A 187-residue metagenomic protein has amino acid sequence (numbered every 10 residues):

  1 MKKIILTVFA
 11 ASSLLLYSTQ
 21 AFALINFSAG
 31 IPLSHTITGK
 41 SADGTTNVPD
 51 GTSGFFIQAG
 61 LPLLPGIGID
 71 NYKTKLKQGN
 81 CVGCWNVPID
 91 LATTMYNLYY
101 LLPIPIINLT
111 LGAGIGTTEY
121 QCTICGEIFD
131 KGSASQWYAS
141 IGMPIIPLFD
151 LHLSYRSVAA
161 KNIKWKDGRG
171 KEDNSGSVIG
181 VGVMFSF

Functional and structural regions predicted by a protein language model:
M1-N26: Cleavable N-terminal export/targeting peptides
A23-H35, P65: Transmembrane beta-strand segments of Gram-negative outer membrane beta-barrel proteins
I31, F55-S135, M143-I145, F149-L151 (+1 more regions): Gram-negative (and chloroplast) outer-membrane scaffold detector with strong preference for beta-barrel transmembrane
S34-F55, F129-G132, K161: Surface-exposed strand-loop-strand hairpins of Gram-negative outer-membrane beta-barrel proteins
S41-D43, G79-G83, T123, I163-D167: Outer-membrane beta-barrel and related beta-rich outer-membrane complex signature in Gram-negative bacteria
T118, V158-A160: Short coil/turn motifs at secondary-structure junctions
R169-S177: Individual transmembrane alpha-helices with interfacial aromatic-anchor signatures
